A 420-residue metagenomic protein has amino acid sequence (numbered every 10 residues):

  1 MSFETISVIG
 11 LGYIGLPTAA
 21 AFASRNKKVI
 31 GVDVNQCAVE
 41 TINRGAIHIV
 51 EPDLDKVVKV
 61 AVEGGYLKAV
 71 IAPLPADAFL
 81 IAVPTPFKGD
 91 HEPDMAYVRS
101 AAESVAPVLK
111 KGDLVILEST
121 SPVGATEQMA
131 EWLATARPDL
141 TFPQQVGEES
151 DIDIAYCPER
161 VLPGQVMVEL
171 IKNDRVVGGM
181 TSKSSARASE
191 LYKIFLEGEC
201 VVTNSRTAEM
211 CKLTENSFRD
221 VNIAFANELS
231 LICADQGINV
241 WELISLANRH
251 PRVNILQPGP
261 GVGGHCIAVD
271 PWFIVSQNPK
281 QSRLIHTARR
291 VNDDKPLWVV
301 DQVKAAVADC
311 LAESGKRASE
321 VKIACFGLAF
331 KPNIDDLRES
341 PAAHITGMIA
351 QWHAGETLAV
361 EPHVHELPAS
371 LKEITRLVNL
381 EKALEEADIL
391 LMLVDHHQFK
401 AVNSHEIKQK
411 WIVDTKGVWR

Functional and structural regions predicted by a protein language model:
M1-R420: Structural/interface elements that position substrates and couple domains in central-metabolism enzymes
